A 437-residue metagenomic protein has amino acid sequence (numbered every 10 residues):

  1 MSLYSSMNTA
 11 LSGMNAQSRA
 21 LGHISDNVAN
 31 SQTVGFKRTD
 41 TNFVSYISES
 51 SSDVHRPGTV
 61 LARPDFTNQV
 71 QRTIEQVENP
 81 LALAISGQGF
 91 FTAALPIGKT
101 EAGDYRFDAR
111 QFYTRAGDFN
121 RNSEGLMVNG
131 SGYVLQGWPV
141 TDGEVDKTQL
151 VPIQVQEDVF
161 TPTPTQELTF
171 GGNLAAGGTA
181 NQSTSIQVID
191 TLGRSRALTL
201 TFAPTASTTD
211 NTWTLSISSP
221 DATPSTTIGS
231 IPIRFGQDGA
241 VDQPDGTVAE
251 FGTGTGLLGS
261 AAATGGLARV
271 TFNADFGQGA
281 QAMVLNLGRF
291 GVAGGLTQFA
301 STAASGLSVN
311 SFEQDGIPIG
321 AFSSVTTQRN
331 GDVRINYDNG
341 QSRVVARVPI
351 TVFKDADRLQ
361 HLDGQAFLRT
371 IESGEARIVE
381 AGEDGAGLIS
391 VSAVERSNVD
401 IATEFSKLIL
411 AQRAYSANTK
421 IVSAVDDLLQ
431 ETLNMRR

Functional and structural regions predicted by a protein language model:
M1-Q32, F36-T39: N-terminal intrinsically disordered, low-complexity, charge/repeat-rich segments that act as generic
L3, A10-M14, T73, G103-Y105 (+4 more regions): Alpha-helix N-cap/helix-initiation motif
Y4, N8-L11, N398, F405 (+1 more regions): Heptad-repeat register of long alpha-helical coiled-coils used for dimerization/oligomerization in large scaffolding
M14, S18-L21, L408, Y415 (+1 more regions): Hydrophobic a/d positions of heptad-repeat alpha-helices that form coiled-coil
D26, R413-S416: Core alpha-helical elements of the protein kinase catalytic domain, predominantly the helix directly N-terminal
N30, V34-K407, A414: Small/polar low-complexity and glycine-rich loop motifs
L428-R437: Structured functional modules or segments
